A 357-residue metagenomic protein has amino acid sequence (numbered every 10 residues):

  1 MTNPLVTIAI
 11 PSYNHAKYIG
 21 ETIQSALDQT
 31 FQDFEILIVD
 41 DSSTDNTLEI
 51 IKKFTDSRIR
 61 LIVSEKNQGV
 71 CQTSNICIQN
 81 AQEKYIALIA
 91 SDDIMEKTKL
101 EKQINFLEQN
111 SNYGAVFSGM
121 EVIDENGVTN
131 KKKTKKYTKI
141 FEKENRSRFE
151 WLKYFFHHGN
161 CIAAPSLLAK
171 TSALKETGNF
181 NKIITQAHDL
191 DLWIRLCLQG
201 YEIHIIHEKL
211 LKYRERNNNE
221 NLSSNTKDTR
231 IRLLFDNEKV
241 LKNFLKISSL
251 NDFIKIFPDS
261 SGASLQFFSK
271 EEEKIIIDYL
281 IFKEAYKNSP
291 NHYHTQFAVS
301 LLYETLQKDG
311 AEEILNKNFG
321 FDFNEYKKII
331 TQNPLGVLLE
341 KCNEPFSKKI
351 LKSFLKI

Functional and structural regions predicted by a protein language model:
M1-L27: N-proximal low-complexity "stem/linker" segments adjacent to membrane-targeting elements
N3-V6, L27-I38, N46, S57-R60: Short loop->beta transition adjacent to catalytic acidic/histidine clusters or analogous donor-positioning motifs
T22, S64-A81, I94, K102: Glycine-rich, basic loop-to-helix element that forms the pyrophosphate-binding segment of sugar-nucleotide handling
S25, D40-E49, K66, A90: A conserved acidic beta->alpha catalytic loop
Q79, E96, S118, F141-A263: Conserved nucleotide-sugar donor-binding catalytic segment
I86: Short aromatic/hydrophobic "clamp" motif used to bind/position activated sugar donors
T98-K133: Conserved donor NDP-sugar-binding/catalytic core segment of glycosyltransferases
F156, L198, R214-I357: C-terminal subregions of glycosyltransferases and related glycan-biosynthesis enzymes
